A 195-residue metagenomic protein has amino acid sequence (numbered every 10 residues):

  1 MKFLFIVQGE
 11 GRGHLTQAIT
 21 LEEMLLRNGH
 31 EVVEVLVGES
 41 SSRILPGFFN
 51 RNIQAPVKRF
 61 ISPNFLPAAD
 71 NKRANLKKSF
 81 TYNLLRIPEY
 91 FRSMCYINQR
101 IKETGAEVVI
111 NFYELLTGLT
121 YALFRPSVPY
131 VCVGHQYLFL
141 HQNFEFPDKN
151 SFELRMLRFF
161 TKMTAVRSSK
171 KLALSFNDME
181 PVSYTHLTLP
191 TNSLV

Functional and structural regions predicted by a protein language model:
M1-F3: Extreme N-terminal starter segment of soluble prokaryotic enzymes
V7-I19: A short, glycine/small-residue-rich beta-strand->loop->alpha-helix junction that serves as a flexible
G9, V33-R86: Conserved nucleotide-sugar phosphate-binding/catalytic loop shared by glycosyltransferases and other
L21-H30: A short, Lys/Arg-enriched amphipathic alpha-helix followed by its capping loop at the start of a domain
R43-I44, V109-R125: An aromatic- and histidine-rich active-site surface loop
K72-V108, L115-L116: Conserved nucleotide-sugar donor-binding subdomain of glycosyltransferases
F124, P129-Y184: Active-site-proximal region of nucleotide-activated glycan assembly enzymes, centered on histidine/acidic-rich loops
T185-T191: Conserved small/polar residues in nucleotide/adenosyl-binding loops
